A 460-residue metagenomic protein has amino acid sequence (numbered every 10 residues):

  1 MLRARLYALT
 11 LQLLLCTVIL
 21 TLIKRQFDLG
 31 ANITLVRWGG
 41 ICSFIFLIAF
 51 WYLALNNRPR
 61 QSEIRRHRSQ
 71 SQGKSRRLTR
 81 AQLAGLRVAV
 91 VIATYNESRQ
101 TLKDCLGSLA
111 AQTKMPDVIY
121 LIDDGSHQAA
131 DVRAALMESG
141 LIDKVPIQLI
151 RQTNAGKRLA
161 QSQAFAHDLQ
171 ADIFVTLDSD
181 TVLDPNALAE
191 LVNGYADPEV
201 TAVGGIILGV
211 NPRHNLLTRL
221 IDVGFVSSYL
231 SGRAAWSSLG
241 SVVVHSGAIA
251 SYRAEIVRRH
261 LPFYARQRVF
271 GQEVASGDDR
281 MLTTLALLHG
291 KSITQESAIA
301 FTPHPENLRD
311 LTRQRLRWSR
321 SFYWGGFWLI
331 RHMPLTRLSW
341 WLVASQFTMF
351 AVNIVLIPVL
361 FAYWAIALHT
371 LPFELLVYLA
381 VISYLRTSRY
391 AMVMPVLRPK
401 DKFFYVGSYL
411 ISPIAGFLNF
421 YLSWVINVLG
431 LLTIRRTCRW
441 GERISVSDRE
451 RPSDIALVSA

Functional and structural regions predicted by a protein language model:
M1, L329-H332, F361-W364: Membrane-helix boundary/interface segments in integral membrane proteins
M1-Y7, Q100, R337-A351: Loop-to-transmembrane boundary segments
L2-G107: N-proximal low-complexity "stem/linker" segments adjacent to membrane-targeting elements
V18-L47, N56-R60, Q346-R436: Membrane-embedded multi-pass helical conduit in multi-pass membrane proteins, especially envelope-biosynthetic
W51-S62, H127, L316-R331, N353 (+1 more regions): A glycine-rich, aromatic-flanked flexible loop/lid motif
R68-G73, W440-A456: Short, highly charged, low-complexity non-transmembrane loops/tails of multi-pass membrane proteins
Q72-T336: Non-transmembrane catalytic domains and loops of membrane-associated enzymes and transporters that build or traffic
L308, T312, R337-A344, L410 (+1 more regions): Alpha-helical membrane-protein architecture signal
